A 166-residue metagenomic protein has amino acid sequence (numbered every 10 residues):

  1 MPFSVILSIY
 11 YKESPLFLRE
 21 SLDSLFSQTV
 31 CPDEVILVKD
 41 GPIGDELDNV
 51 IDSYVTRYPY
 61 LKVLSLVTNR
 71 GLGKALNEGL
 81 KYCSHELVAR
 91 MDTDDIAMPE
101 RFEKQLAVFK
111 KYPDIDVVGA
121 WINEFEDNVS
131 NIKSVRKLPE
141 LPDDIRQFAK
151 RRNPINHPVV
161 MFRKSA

Functional and structural regions predicted by a protein language model:
M1-A166: Nucleotide-sugar donor-binding/catalytic module of glycosyltransferases that assemble extracellular/cell-envelope
